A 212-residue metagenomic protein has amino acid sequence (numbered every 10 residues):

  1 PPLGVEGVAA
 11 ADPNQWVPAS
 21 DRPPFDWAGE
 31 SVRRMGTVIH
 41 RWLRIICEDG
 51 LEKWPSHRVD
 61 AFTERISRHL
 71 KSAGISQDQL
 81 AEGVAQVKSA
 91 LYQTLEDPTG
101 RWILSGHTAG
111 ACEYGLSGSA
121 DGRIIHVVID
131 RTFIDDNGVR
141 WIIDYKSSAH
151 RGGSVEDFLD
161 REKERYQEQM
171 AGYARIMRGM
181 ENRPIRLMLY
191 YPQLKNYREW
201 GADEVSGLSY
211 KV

Functional and structural regions predicted by a protein language model:
P1-V139, E156, Y166-R175, G179 (+1 more regions): Nuclease catalytic cores
P55, L159-R161, S206: Glycine-rich, phosphate-binding/catalytic loops in enzymes
D121, H150-G153, G207-L208: A short local loop/turn or secondary-structure capping micro-motif enriched for an aromatic residue
I142: Pre-DFG segment of protein kinase catalytic domains
Y145-A149, Y191-Q193, E204: A short beta-strand motif that forms part of the nucleic acid-binding face of small beta-barrel RNA-binding folds
Y145-E162: Short beta-strand-loop-alpha-helix junction that forms the active-site gateway of nucleic-acid-processing nucleases
N196-V212: Short, electropositive alpha-helical surface patch
